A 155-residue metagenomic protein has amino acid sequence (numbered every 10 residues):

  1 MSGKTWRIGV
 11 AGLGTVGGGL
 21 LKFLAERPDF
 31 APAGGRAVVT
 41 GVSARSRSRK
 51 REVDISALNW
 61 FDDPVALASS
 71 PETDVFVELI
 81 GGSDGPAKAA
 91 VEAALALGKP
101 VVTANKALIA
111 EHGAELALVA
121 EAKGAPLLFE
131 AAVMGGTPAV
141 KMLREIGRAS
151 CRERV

Functional and structural regions predicted by a protein language model:
M1-L97: N-terminal glycine-/serine-/threonine-rich beta1-alpha1-beta2 phosphate-ribose binding loop of Rossmann-like
G12, A104-N105: A secondary-structure boundary/capping signal
T15, M134, P138, S150: Charged, alpha-helix-enriched surfaces in structured cytosolic catalytic cores of large nucleotide-utilizing machines
L24, P28, H112, A120 (+1 more regions): Active-site catalytic pocket residues across diverse enzymes, especially alpha/beta-hydrolases
S56-N59, V119-A122, E145-G147: Short, hinge-like loop/turn segments at secondary-structure boundaries
G82-A96, K106-L143: Rossmann-fold NAD(P)-binding glycine/threonine-rich loop
P100-V101: A short hydrophobic/small-residue beta-strand
I146-V155: Residue-level detector of conserved catalytic or cofactor/ligand-binding positions in enzyme active sites
